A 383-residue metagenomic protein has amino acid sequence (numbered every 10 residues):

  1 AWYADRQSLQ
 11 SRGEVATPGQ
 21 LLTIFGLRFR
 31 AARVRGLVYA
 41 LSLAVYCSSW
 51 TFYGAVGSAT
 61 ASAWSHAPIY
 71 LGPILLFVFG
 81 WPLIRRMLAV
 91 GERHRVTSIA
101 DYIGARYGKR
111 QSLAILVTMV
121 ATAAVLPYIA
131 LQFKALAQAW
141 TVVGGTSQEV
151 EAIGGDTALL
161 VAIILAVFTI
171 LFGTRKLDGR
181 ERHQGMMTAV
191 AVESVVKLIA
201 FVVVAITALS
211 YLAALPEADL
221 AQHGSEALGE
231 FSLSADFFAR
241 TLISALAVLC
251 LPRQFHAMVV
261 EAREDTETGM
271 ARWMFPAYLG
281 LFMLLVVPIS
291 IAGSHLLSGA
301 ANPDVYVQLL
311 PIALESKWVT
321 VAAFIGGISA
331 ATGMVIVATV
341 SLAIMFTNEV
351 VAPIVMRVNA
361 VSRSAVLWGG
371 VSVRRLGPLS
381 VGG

Functional and structural regions predicted by a protein language model:
A1, G19, L76, G80 (+4 more regions): Alpha-helical transmembrane segments of multipass membrane proteins
A1-G54, L160-M186, V192, L198: Membrane-interface "cap" regions at the ends of multi-pass membrane proteins
Q7, T17, L22-F25, E151 (+6 more regions): Alpha-helical transmembrane bundle of multi-pass secondary transport proteins
G13, R95-G108, S112, R175-V192 (+4 more regions): Hydrophobic, small-residue-rich membrane helices and short re-entrant helix-turn-helix hairpins that build
A31-V96, G104, A208, A239-A247 (+3 more regions): Membrane-interface helix-loop-helix modules in multi-pass membrane proteins
A67-R175, G179, A239-A247, R253-H256 (+4 more regions): Helix-loop-helix module between adjacent transmembrane segments
G144-T157, A208-S244: Helix-loop-helix junctions that connect adjacent transmembrane segments in multi-pass membrane transporters
V204-H223, M274-L309, V351-A365: Extracellular/periplasmic helix-exit of transmembrane alpha-helices
